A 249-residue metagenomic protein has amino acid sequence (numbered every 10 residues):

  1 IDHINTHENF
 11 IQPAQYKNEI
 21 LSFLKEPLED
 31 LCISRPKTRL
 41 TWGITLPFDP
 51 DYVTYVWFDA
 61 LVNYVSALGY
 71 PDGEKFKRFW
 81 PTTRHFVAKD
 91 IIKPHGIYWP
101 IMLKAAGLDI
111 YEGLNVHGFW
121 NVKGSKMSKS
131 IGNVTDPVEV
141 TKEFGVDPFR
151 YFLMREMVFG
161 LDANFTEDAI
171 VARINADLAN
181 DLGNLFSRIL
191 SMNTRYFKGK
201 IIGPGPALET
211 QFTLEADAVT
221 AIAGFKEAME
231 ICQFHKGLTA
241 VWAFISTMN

Functional and structural regions predicted by a protein language model:
I1-R195, I231, G237-W242: Structured secondary-structure scaffolds
D181-N184, R188, T213, D217-T220 (+3 more regions): Charged, amphipathic alpha-helical oligomerization/scaffolding segments
F197-K226: Acidic, turn-prone loop/beta-hairpin segments
